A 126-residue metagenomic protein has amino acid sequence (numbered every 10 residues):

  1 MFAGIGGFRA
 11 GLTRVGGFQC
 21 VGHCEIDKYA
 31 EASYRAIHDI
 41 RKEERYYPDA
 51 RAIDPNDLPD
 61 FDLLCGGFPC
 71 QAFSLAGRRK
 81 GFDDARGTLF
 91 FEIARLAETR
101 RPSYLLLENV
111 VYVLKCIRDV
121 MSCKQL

Functional and structural regions predicted by a protein language model:
M1-L126: Conserved active-site and SAM-binding loop architecture of S-adenosyl-L-methionine-dependent nucleic-acid
